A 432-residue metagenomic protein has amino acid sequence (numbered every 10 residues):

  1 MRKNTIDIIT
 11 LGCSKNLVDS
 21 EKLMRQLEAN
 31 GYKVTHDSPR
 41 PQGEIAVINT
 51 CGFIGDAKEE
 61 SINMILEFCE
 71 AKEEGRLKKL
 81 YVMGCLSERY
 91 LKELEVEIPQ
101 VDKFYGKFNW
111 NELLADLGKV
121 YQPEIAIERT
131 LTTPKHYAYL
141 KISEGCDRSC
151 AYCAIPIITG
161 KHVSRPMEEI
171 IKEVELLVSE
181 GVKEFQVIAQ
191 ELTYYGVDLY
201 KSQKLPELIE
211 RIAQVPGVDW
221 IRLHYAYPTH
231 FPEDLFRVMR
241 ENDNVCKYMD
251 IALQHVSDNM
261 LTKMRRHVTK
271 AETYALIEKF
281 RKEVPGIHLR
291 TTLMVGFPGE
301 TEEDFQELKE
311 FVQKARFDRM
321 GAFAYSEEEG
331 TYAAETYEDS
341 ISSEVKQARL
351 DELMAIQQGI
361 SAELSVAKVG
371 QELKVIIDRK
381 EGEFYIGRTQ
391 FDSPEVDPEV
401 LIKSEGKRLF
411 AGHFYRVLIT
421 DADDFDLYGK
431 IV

Functional and structural regions predicted by a protein language model:
M1-Y195, D234, M249, A271-K282 (+5 more regions): Proteins enriched for Cys/Gly/acidic motifs involved in redox and nucleic-acid/cofactor modification
K78-G84, R89, L94, S179-E303 (+1 more regions): Conserved SAM/AdoMet-binding glycine-rich loop
T132-H136, C146-D147, V245, H255 (+6 more regions): Short flexible coil/turn linkers enriched for glycine and charged/polar residues that connect secondary-structure
C150, I170, V187, L223 (+7 more regions): Conserved, mostly hydrophobic/aromatic
A189, Y225, L253-H255, T291-V295 (+6 more regions): Active-site proximal loops enriched in glycine and acidic residues that flank catalytic Cys/His/Asp and coordinate
K247-Y248, L261-T262, P285-H288, E303-F305 (+6 more regions): Extended hydrophobic-aromatic, low-complexity segments
A333-V432: Terminal RNA-binding accessory module
